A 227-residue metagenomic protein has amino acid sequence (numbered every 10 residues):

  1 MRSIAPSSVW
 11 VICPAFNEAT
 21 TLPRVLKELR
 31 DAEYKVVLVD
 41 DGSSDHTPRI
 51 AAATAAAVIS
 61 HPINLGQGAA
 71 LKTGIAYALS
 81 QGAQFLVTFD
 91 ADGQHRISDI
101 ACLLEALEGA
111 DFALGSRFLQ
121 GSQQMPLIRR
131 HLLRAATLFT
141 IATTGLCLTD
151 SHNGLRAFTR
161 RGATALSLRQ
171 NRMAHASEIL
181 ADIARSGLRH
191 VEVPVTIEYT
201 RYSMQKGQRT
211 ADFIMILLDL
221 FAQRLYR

Functional and structural regions predicted by a protein language model:
M1-E28: N-proximal low-complexity "stem/linker" segments adjacent to membrane-targeting elements
S8-W10, K35, E178: Cell-envelope/extracellular polymer assembly enzymes that use nucleotide-activated donors
W10-P14, V37, S60: Short hydrophobic beta-strand elements that form part of the catalytic alpha/beta core underpinning NDP-sugar/donor
T20-R24, D45-T54: Acidic helix N-cap motif at the loop->helix transition within catalytic regions of sugar-transfer enzymes
D40-P48, G93: A conserved acidic beta->alpha catalytic loop
I63-S80, F85, I97-M173, Y199-L217 (+1 more regions): Acceptor/aglycone-binding surface of glycosyltransferases and processive sugar-polymer synthases
C147, L168-N171, L180-E198: Catalytic donor-sugar/metal-binding loop of nucleotide-sugar-dependent glycosyltransferases
